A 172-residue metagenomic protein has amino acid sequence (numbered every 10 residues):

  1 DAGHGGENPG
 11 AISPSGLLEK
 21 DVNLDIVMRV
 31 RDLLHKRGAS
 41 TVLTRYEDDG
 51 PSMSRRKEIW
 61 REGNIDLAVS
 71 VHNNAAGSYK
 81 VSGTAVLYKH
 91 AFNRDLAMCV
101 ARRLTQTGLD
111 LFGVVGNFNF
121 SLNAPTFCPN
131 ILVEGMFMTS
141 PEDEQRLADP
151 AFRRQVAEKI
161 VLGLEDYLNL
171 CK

Functional and structural regions predicted by a protein language model:
A2-M98, Q106: Catalytic-core regions of hydrolytic enzymes
N8, S82-G83, D110-L111, F118-N119 (+1 more regions): Glycine-rich, flexible loop/turn motifs
G38-A39, G83, L111, F127-P129: A generic structural signal for alpha->beta connector loops
A39-E47, L109-N117, C171-K172: Surface-exposed patches in mature extracellular/periplasmic domains of secreted proteins
M53-K57, V115-F120: Alpha-helical scaffolding within the catalytic cores of extracellular/periplasmic polymer-degrading hydrolases
G63, A68-G77, L87-Y88, N117-K172: Active-site-adjacent mobile loop/cap segments within catalytic or ligand-binding domains
